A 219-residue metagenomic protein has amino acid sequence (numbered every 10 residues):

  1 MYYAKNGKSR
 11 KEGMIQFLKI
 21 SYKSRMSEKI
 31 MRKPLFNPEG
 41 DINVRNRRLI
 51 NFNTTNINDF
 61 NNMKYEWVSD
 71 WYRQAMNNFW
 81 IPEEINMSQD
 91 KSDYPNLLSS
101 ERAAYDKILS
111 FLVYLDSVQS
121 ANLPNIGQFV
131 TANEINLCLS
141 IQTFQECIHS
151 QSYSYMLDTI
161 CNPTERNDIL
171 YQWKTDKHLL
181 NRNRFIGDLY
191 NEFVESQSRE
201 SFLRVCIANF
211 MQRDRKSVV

Functional and structural regions predicted by a protein language model:
M1-Y2, V219: Accessible peptide chain termini
A4-G7: Short hydrophobic alpha-helical segments enriched in small aliphatic residues
F17-L18, Y22-V219: Non-heme di-metal
